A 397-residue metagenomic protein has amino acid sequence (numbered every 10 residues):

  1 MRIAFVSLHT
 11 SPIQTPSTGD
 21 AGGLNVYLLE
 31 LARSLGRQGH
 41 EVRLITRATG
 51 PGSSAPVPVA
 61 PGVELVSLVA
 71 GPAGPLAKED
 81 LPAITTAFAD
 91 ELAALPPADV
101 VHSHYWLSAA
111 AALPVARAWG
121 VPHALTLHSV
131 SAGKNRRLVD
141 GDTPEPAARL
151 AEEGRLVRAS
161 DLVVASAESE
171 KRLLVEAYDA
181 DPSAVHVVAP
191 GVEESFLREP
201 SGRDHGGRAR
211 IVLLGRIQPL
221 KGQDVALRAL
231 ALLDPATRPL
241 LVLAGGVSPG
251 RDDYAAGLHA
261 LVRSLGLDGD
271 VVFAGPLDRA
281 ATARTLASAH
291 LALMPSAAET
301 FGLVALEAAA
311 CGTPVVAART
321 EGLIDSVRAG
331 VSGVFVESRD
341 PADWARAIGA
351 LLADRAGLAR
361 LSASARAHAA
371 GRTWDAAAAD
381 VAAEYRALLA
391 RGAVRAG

Functional and structural regions predicted by a protein language model:
M1-S67: N-terminal subdomain of nucleotide-sugar transferases
S169, G191: Carbohydrate-associated surface elements
V192-G207: Acidic anion/phosphate-binding donor-loop and adjacent secondary structure in glycosyltransferase catalytic cores
R203-K221, L227-L230, V242: Conserved donor-binding/catalytic core segment of Leloir-type glycosyltransferases
P276, R284-A289: Short alpha-helical donor nucleotide-sugar binding micro-motif in glycosyltransferases
A297: Aromatic "clamp/platform" in nucleotide-sugar-dependent glycosyltransferases that forms part of the donor/acceptor
P314-A318: Short hydrophobic beta-strand element within catalytic cores of glycosyltransferases and related nucleotide-activated
A329-G330, V334-P341, A350-R355: Conserved acidic donor-binding segment of nucleotide-sugar-dependent glycosyltransferases
